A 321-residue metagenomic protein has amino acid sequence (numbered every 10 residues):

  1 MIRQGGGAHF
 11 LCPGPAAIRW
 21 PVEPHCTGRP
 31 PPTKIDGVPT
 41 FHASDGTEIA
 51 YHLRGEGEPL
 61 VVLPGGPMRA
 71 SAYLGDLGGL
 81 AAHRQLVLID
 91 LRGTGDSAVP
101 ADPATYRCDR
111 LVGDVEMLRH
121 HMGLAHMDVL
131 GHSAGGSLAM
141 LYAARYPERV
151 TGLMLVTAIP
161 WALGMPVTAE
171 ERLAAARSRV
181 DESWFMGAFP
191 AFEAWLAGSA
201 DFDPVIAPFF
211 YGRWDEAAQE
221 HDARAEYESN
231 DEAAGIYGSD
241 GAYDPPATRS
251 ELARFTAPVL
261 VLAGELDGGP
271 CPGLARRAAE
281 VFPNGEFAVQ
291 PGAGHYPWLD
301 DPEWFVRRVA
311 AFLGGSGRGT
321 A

Functional and structural regions predicted by a protein language model:
A43-A104: Conserved HGGG/HGGXW glycine-rich cap/lid loop of the alpha/beta-hydrolase fold
L91-A134, R307: Active-site loop/oxyanion-hole signature of alpha/beta-hydrolase fold enzymes
A125-A169: Conserved hydrolase catalytic core segment
L153-E193: Flexible "cap/lid" loop of the alpha/beta hydrolase fold
F189-I236: Conserved alpha/beta-hydrolase catalytic His-Asp/Glu region
F255, V261-A263: Short beta-strand/loop motif that positions the catalytic acidic residue of the alpha/beta-hydrolase fold
G268-L274: Conserved alpha/beta-hydrolase "acid-adjacent" motif
G285-A321: Catalytic active-site module of serine/aspartate enzymes centered on a nucleophile-bearing elbow/loop
